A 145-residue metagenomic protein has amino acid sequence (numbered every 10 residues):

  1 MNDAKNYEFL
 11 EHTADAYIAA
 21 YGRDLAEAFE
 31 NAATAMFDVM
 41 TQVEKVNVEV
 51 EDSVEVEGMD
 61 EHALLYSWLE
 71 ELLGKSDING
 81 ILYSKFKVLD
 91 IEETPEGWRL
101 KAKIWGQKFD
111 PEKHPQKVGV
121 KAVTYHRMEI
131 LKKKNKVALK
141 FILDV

Functional and structural regions predicted by a protein language model:
M1-V145: Intrinsically disordered, low-complexity regions
